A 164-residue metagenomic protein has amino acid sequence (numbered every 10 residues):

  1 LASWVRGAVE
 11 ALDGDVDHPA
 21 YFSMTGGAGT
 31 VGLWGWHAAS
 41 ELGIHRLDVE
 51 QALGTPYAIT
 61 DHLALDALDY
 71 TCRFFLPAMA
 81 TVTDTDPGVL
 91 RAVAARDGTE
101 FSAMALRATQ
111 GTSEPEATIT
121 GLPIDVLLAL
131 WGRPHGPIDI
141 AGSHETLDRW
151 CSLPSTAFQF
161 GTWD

Functional and structural regions predicted by a protein language model:
L1-A2, A39, D61, I140 (+1 more regions): Generic detection of long, well-ordered alpha-helical segments
L1-V31, E41: Hydrophobic alpha-helical segments and helix pairs
A2-R6, D69, D148-C151: Generic alpha-helical structural signal
A8, D15, F74-A78, V82 (+4 more regions): Short secondary-structure junctions and interdomain/linker hinges
S23-A80, V126, L130: Short, contiguous alpha-helical
L65-F101: A glycine-rich beta-turn/hairpin centered on an aromatic-Pro dipeptide
P87-L128: Glycine/small-residue-rich hydrophobic helix-like segments
T112-D164: C-terminal interaction segments
